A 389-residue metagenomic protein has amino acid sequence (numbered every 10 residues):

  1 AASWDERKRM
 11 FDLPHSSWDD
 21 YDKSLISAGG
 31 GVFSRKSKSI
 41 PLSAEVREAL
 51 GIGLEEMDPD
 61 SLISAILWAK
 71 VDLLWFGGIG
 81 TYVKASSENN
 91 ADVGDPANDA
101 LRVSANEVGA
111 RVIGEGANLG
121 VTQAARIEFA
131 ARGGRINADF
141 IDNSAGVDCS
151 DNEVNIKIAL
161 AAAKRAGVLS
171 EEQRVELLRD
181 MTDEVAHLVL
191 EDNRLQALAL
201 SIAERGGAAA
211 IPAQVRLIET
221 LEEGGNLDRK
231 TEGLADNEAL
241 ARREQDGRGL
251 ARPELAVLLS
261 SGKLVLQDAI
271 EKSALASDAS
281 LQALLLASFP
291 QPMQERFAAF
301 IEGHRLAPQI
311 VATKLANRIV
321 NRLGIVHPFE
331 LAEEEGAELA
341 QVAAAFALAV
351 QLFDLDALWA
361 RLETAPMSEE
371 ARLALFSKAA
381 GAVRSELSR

Functional and structural regions predicted by a protein language model:
A1-R389: Non-transmembrane, aqueous-exposed alpha-helical and coiled segments at domain scale
